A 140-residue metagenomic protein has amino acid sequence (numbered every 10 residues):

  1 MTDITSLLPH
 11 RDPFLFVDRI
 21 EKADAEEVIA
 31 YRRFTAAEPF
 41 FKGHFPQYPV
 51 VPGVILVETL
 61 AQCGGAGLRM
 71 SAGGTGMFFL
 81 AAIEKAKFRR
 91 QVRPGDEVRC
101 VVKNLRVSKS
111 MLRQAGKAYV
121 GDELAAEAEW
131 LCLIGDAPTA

Functional and structural regions predicted by a protein language model:
M1-E21, C132: Flexible, low-complexity linker/boundary loops enriched in proline and small hydrophobic residues that flank enzymatic
M1-I4, D96-C100: Short Pro/Gly-enriched beta-strand edge/turn motifs at strand-loop
T5, Q47, F88-R90: Beta-strand-rich interaction surfaces with strong enrichment in secreted/lumenal proteins
D12-V51: Catalytic strand-loop segment that frames the active site of acyl-thioester-processing enzymes
F14-F16, V98, L112: Hydrophobic core residues within well-ordered beta-strands of beta-rich domains
A25-E27, V92-D96, K103-A140: HotDog/MaoC-like acyl-thioester-processing domains
F41-L68, L80: Compact, glycine-rich, soluble single-domain proteins
C63-R99, A125, C132-L133: Hydrophobic beta-strand-centered segment that forms part of the acyl-chain substrate-binding groove
